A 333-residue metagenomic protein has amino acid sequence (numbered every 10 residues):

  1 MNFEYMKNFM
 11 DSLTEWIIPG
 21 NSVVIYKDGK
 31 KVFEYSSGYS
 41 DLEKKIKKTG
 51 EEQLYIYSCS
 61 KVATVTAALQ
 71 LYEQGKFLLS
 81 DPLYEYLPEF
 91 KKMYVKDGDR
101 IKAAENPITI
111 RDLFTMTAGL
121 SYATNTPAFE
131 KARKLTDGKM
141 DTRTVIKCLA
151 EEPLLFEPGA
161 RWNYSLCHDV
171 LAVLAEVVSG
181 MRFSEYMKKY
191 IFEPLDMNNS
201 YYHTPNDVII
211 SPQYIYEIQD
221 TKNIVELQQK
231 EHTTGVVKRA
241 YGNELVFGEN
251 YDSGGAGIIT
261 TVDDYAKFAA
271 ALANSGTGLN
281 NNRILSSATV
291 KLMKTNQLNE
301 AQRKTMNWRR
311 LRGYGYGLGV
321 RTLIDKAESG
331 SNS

Functional and structural regions predicted by a protein language model:
M1-L54, K76, K92-D97: Short, conserved catalytic-motif segment at the N-terminal edge
E4-M10, G29, Y55-L83, H168-E176 (+1 more regions): Active-site SXXK
Y35, D81, M181: Short beta-to-alpha loop/turn elements within the nucleotide-binding domains of ABC transporters
Y84-K91: Acidic helix-start/capping segments at beta-turn-to-alpha-helix junctions
M93-S329: Short, surface-exposed loop or secondary-structure junction motifs that flank catalytic or metal-binding residues
S331-S333: A conserved acidic, glycine/proline-rich C-terminal tail/linker
